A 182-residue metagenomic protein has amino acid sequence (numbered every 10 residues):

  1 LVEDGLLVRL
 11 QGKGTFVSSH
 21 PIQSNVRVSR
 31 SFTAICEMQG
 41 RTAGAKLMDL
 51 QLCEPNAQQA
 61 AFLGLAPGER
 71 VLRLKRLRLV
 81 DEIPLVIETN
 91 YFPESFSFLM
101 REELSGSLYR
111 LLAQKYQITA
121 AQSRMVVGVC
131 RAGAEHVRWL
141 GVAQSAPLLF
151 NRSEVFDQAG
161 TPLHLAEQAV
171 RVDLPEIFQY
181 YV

Functional and structural regions predicted by a protein language model:
V2-R73, F96-Q122, R131, E135 (+1 more regions): HTH-adjacent hinge/linker in prokaryotic transcriptional regulators
T15, E69, I83, A146-P147 (+1 more regions): Structural motif
L63-G68, P84, G141-A143: Short, solvent-exposed beta-strand/turn "edge" segments of beta-rich domains on protein surfaces
E69-D81, L148-F156: A short beta-strand signature
F92-E94, V170-V172: A short acidic/small-residue loop/turn micro-motif
S123-L140, Q144-Q158, P162-A169: Extended hydrophobic
